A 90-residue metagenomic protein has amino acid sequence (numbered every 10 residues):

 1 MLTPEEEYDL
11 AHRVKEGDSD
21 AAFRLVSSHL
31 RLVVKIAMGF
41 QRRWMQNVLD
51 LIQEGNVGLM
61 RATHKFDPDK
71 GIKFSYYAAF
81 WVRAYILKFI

Functional and structural regions predicted by a protein language model:
M1-I90: Alpha-helical promoter-recognition and RNA polymerase-docking modules of transcription initiation factors, dominated by
